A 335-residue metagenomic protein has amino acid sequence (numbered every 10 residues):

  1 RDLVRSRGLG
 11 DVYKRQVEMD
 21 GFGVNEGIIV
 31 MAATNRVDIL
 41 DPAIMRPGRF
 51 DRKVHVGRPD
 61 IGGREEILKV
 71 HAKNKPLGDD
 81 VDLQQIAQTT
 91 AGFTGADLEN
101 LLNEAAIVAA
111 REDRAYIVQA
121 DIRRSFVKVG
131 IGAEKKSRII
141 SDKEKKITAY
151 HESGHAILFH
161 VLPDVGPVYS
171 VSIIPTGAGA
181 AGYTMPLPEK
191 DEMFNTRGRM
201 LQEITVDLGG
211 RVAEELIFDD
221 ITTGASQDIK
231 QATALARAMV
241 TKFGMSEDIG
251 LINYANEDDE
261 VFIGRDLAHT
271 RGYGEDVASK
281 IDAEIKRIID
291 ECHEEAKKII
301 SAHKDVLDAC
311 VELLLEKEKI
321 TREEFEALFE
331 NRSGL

Functional and structural regions predicted by a protein language model:
D2-Y13: Single conserved hydrophobic/aromatic residue that forms the stacking wall/gate of nucleotide- or nucleobase-binding
D11-G27: Substrate-engagement module of ASCE P-loop NTPases
R15, T34, F50, R64 (+8 more regions): Residue-level signature of catalytic and energy-coupling elements of molecular machines, predominantly ATP/GTP-dependent
G23-I29, P42-A43, V56-R123, K128 (+4 more regions): Conserved C-terminal "switch" segment of AAA+ ATPases
A32-V37, P59, V161-L162: A short beta-strand-to-loop transition that corresponds to the Sensor-1 phosphate-sensing loop of AAA+ P-loop ATPases
V37-R49: Short regulatory helix/loop adjacent to the ATP-binding pocket of P-loop NTPases
K136-I147, E192: Short pre-active-site segment immediately N-terminal to the catalytic Zn-binding motif
I147-A149, A156-L335: Soluble catalytic regions of large protease machineries
